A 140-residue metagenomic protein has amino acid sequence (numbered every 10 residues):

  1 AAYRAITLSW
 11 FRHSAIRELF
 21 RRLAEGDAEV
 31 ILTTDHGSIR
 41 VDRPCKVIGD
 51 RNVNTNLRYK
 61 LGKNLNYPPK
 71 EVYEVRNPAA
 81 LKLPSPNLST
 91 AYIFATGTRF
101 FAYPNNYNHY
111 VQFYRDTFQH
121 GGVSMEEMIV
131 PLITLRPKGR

Functional and structural regions predicted by a protein language model:
A1-R140: Feature captures the catalytic ectodomains and active-site-proximal regions of enzymes that hydrolyze or transfer
